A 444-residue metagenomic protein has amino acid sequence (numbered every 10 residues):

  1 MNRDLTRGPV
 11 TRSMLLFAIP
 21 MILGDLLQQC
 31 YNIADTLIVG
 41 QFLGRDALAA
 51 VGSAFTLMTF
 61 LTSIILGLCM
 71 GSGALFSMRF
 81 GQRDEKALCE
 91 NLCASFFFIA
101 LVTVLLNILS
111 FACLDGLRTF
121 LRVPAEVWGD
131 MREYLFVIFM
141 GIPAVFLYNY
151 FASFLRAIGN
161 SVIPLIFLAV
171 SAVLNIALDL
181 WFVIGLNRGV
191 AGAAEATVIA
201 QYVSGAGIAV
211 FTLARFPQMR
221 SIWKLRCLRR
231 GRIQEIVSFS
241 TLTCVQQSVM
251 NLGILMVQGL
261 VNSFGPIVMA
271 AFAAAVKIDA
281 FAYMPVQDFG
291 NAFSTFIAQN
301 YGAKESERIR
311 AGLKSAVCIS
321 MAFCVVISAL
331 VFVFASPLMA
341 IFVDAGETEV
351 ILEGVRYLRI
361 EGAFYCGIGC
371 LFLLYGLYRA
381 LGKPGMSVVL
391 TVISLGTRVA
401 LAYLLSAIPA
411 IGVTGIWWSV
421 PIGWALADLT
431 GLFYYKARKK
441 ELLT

Functional and structural regions predicted by a protein language model:
M1-A18, F76-G141, G185-T241, I297-F364 (+1 more regions): Short alpha-helical transmembrane segments in multi-pass integral membrane proteins
R7, T11-C30, A34, L57-I64 (+7 more regions): Residue-level signal for short hydrophobic patches within transmembrane helices of multi-pass membrane transporters
L16-D35, V137, S171, A200-S204 (+3 more regions): Transmembrane helical elements of multi-pass membrane transporters/channels
I22, L26, C30, A34 (+20 more regions): Generic alpha-helical transmembrane segments of integral inner-membrane proteins, especially permease/transport modules
L26, C30-L48, R118-A125, W181-V190 (+6 more regions): Helix-terminus/linker motif at the lipid-water interface of multi-pass membrane proteins
R45-T56, L135, A194, P266-F281 (+2 more regions): Small-residue hotspots at the loop-to-helix junctions and early N-terminal turns of transmembrane alpha-helices
L48-I108, V145-P164, A271-A335, I368-L390: Small-residue-rich hydrophobic transmembrane alpha-helices
C69, I138-R156, P164-A172, A193-I208 (+4 more regions): Short runs within selected transmembrane alpha-helices of multi-pass transporters and secretion channels
